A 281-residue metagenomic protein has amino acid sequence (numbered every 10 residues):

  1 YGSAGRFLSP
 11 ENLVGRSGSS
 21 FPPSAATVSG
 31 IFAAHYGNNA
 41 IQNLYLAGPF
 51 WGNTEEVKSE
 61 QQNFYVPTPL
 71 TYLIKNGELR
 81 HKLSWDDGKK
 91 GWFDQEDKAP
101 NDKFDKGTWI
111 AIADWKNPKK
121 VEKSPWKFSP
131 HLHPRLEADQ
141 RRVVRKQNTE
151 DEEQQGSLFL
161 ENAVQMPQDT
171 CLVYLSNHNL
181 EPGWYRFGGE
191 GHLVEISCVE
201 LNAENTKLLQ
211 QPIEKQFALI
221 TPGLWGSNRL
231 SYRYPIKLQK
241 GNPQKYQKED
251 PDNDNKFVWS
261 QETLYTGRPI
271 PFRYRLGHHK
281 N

Functional and structural regions predicted by a protein language model:
Y1-N281: Conserved active-site/ligand-binding neighborhood in enzyme cores
